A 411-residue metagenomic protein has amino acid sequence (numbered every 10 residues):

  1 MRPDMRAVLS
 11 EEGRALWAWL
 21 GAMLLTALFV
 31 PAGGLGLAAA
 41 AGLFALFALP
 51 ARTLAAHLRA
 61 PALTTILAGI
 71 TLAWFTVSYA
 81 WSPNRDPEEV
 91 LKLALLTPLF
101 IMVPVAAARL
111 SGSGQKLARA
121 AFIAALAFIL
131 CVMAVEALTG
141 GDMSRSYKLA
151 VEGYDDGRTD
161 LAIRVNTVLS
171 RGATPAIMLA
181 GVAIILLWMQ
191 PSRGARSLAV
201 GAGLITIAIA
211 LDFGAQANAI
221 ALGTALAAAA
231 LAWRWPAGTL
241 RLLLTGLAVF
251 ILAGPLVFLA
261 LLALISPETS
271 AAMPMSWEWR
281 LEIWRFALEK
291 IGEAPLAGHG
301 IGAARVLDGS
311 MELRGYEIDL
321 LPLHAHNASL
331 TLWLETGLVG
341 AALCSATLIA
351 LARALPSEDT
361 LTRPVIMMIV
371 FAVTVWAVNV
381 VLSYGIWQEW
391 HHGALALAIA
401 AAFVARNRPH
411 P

Functional and structural regions predicted by a protein language model:
M1-R52, T71-W81, L96, A215 (+1 more regions): N-terminal signal-anchor transmembrane segment
W17-G21, V151-V168, E317-L330: Juxtamembrane membrane-water interface segments that cap and precede transmembrane helices
L24, A45, K116-A150, D155-R234 (+2 more regions): Alpha-helical transmembrane segments of multi-pass inner-membrane proteins
A41-F47, L226-A227, V365-P411: Transmembrane alpha-helices of multi-pass inner-membrane enzymes
L63-T71, R85-A108, L117-A121, L126 (+1 more regions): Aromatic-anchored transmembrane helix interface
A134-G140, A230-M275, R285-E293, I301: A membrane-periplasm/extracellular boundary helix in multi-pass inner-membrane enzymes that assemble envelope glycans
I265, A271-R285, A297-T336: Long extracytoplasmic/lumenal interhelical loops at the membrane interface of multi-pass membrane proteins
E335-W376: Hydrophobic transmembrane alpha-helices and their immediate junctions
